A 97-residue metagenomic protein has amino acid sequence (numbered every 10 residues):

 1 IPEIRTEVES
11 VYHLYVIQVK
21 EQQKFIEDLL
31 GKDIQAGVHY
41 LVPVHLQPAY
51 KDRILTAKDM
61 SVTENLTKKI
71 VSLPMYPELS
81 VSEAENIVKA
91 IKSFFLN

Functional and structural regions predicted by a protein language model:
I1-N97: PLP-dependent aminotransferase class I/II
